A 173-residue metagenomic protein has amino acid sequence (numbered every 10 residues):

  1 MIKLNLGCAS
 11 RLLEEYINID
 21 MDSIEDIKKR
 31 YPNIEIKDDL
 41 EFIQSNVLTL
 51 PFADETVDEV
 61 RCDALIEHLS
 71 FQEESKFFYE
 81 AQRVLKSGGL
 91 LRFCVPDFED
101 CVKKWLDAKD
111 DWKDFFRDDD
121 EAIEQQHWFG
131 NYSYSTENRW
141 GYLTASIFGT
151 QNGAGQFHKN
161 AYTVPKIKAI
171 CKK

Functional and structural regions predicted by a protein language model:
I2-K103, I167: Conserved SAM-binding loop
E73-K86, L90-K173: S-adenosyl-L-methionine-dependent methyltransferase catalytic module, highlighting the catalytic core
